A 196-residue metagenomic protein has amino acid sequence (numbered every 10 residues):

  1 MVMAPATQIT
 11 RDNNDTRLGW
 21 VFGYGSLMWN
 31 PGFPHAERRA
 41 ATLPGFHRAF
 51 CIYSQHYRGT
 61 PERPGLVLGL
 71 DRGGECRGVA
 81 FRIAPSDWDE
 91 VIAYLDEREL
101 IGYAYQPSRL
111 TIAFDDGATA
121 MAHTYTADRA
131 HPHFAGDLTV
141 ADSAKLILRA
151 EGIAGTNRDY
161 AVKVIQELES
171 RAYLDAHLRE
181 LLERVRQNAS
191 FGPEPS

Functional and structural regions predicted by a protein language model:
V2-S196: A glycine-rich, hydrophobic/aromatic-adjacent loop/helix-cap motif
